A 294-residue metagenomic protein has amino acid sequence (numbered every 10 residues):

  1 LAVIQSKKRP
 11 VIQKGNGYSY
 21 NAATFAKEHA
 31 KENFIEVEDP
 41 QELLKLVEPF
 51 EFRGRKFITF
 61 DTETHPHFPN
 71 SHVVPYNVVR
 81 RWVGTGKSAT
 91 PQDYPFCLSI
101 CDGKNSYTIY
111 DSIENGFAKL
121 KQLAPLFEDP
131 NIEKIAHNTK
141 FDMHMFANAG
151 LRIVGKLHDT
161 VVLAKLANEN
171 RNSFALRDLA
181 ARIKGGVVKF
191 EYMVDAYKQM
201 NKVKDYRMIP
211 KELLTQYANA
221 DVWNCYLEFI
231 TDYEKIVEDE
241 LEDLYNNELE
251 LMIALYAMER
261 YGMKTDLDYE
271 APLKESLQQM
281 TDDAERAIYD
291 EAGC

Functional and structural regions predicted by a protein language model:
L1-T62, P66-H72, Y76-R81: N-terminal accessory regions of nucleic-acid-interacting proteins
A2-E36, S88-I236, L255: Active-site-proximal helix-loop-helix substrate-binding element of RNase H-like nuclease domains
P40-E48, A118-A124, E240: Short alpha-helical segments and helix-capping/turn motifs at coil-helix boundaries
K56-I58, Y94, M252: Residues at beta-strand starts and edge strands
F60-E63, C101, D266-D268: Generic beta-strand/beta-sheet core signal
F68-D102: A short alpha/beta connector and helix-capping loop motif
E212-Y217, I236-L244, P272-E275: A ubiquitous short alpha-helical element
D243-C294: Extended, well-ordered alpha-helical scaffold/bundle regions in very large, multi-domain proteins
